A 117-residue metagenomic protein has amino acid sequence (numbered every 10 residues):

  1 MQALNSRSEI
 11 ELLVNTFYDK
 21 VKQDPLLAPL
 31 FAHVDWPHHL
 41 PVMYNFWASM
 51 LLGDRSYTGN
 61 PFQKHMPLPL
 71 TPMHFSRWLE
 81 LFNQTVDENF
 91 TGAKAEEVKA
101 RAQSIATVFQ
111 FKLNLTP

Functional and structural regions predicted by a protein language model:
M1-P117: Core of compact, soluble alpha-helical bundle domains
